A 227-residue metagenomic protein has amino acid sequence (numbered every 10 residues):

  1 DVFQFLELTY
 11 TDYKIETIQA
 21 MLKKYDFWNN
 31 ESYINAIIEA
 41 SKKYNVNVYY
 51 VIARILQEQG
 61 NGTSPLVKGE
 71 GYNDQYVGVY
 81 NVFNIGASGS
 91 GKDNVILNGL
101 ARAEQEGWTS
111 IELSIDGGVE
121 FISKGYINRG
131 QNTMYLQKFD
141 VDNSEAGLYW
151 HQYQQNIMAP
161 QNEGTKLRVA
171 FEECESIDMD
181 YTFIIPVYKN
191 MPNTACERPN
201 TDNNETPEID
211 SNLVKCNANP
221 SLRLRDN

Functional and structural regions predicted by a protein language model:
D1, N73-I209: Non-catalytic cell-wall polysaccharide-engagement segments
D1-I34: N-terminal export signals and maturation junctions of secreted/periplasmic proteins
N35-E39, I52, D116, E120: Solvent-exposed, polar/charged alpha-helical surfaces in well-ordered, non-transmembrane soluble domains, broadly
I38, N45-G62: Short, functionally critical alpha-helical segments immediately adjacent to catalytic or ligand/cofactor-binding
K43-Y49, Y76, S114, E208 (+1 more regions): Extracellular/periplasmic catalytic domains that process cell-envelope and extracellular macromolecules
S64-Y72: Short, solvent-exposed loop/turn and secondary-structure capping segments
D202-R223: SH3-family beta-barrel domains
N227: Conserved beta-strand/loop element in small beta-rich adapter and peptidoglycan-binding domains
